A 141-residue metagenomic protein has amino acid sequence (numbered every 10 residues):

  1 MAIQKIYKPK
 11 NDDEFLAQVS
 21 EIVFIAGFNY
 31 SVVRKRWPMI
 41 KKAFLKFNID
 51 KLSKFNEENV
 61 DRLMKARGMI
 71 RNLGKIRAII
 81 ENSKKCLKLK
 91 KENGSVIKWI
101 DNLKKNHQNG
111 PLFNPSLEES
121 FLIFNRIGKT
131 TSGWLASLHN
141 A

Functional and structural regions predicted by a protein language model:
M1-A141: HhH-family (HhH-GPD) DNA N-glycosylase catalytic core used in base-excision repair
